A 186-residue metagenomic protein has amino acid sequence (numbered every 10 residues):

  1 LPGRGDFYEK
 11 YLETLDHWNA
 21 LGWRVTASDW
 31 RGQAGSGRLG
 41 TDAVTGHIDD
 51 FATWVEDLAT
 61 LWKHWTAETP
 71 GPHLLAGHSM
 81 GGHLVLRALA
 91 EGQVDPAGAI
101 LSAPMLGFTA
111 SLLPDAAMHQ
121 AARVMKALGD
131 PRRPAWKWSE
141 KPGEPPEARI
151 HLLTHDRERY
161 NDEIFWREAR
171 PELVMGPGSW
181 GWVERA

Functional and structural regions predicted by a protein language model:
G3-D6: Active-site glycine-rich loops that stabilize anionic/oxyanionic intermediates across multiple enzyme folds
Y8, L15-T41: Conserved alpha/beta-hydrolase
G46-T66: Alpha/beta-hydrolase active-site loop
E68-S79: Alpha/beta-hydrolase fold nucleophile elbow
G77-R87: Glycine-rich nucleophile elbow surrounding the catalytic serine of serine-hydrolase chemistry
V85-V174: Alpha/beta-hydrolase-fold enzymes
E172-A186: Active-site nucleophile elbow and catalytic-triad environment of alpha/beta-hydrolase enzymes
